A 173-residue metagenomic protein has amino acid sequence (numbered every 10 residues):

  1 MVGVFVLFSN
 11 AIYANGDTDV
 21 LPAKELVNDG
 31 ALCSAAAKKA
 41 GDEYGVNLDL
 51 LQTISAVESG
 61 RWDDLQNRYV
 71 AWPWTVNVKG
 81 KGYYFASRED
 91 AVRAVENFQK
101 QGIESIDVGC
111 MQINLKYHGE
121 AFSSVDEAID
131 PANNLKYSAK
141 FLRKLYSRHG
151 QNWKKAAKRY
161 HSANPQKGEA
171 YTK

Functional and structural regions predicted by a protein language model:
M1-V4: Sec-dependent signal peptide recognition, specifically the positively charged N-region followed immediately by
S9-A11: N-terminal signal peptide c-region/cleavage motif recognized by signal peptidases
G16-K173: Catalytic glycan-binding domains that act on GlcNAc-containing polysaccharides
